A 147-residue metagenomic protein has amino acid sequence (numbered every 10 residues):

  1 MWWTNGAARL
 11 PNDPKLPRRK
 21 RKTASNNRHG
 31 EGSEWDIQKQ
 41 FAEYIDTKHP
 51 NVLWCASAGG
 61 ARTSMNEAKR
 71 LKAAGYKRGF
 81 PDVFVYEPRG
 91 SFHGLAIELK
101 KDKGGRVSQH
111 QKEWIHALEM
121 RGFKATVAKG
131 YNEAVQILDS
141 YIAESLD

Functional and structural regions predicted by a protein language model:
M1-D147: Catalytic phosphate/metal-binding cores of nucleic-acid and nucleotide-processing enzymes, i.e., regions that mediate
